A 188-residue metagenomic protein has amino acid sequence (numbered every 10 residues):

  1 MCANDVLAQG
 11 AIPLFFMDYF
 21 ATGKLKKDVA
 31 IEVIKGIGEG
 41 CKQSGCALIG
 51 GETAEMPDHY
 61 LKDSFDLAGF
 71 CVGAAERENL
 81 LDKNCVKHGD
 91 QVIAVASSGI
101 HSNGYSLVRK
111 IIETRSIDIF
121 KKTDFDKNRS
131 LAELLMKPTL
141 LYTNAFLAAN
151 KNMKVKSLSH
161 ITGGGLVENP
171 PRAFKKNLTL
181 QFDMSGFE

Functional and structural regions predicted by a protein language model:
M1-L7: Short, charged beta->alpha transition segments
C2, I12-S106: Glycine-rich anion-binding loops of enzyme active sites
G10-I12, K154: Short loop/turn motifs at secondary-structure junctions
D28-A47, Y60-F65, D118-M136, L140-E188: Glycine-/charge-enriched secondary-structure boundary and capping motifs
G73-E76, D90-V92, A96-S102, R109-I112 (+3 more regions): Glycine-rich beta-alpha junction loops
V86-E133: Acidic, glycine-rich loop-and-beta core segments that form the ion-binding/anion-interacting portion of active sites
